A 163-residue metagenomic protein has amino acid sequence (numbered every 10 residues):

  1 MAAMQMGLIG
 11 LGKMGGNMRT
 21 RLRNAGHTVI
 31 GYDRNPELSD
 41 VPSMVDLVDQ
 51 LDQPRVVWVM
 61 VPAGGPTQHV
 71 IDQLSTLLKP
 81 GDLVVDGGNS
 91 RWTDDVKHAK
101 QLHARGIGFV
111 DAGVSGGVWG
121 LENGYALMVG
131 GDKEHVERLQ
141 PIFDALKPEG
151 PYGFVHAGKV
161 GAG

Functional and structural regions predicted by a protein language model:
M1-R55, L77, G81, V118-G120: NAD(P)+-binding Rossmann beta1-loop-alpha1 motif at the extreme N-terminus of oxidoreductases
Q5-L8, V84, F109, M128: Short glycine-aspartate micro-motif
L8, G12, G16, V41 (+4 more regions): Electropositive phosphate-/nucleotide-binding environments in soluble metabolic enzymes
L11, Y32, V59-M60, G87-G88 (+1 more regions): Glycine- and other small-residue-rich loops at beta-strand/loop junctions that grip anionic moieties
N35, P62, S115: Short beta-to-alpha linker loops that shape the active-site pocket of alpha/beta-hydrolase fold enzymes
M44-V110: Rossmann-fold NAD(P) dinucleotide-binding segment
Q68-D72, R91-G163: Rossmann-fold dinucleotide-binding core
